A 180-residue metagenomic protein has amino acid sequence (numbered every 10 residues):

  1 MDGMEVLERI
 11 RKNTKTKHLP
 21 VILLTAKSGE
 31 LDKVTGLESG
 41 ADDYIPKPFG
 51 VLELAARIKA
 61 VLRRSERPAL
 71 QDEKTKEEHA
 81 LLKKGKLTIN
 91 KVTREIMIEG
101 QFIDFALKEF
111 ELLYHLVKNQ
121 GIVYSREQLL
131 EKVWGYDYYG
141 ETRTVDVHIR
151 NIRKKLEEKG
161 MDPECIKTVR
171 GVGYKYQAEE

Functional and structural regions predicted by a protein language model:
E8-N13, H18, I22-K83: Basic, amphipathic DNA-recognition helix from helix-turn-helix-like DNA-binding domains
K12, K118-G121, Y136: Short helix-capping/hinge SLiMs at alpha-helix to coil transitions
P48, A55, A106, Y139 (+1 more regions): Conserved catalytic core of two-component sensor histidine kinases
L52, I122-V133: Short coil-to-helix segment of the ABC ATPase nucleotide-binding domain corresponding to the Q-loop/switch region
A60-V123, E127: Short, Lys/Arg-enriched segments at the junction into DNA-binding effector domains of transcriptional regulators
I149, R153-E180: DNA-binding patch around the recognition helix
